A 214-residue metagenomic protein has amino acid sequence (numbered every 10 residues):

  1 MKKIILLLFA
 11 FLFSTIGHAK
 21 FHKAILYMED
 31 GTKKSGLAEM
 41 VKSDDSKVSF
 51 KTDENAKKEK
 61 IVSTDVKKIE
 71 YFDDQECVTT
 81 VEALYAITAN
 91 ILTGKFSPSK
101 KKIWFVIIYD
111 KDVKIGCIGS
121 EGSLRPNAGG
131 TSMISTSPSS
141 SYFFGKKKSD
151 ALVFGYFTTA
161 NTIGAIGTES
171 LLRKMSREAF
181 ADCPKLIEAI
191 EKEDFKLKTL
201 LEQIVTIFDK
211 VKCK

Functional and structural regions predicted by a protein language model:
M1-H22: Bacterial Sec-dependent N-terminal signal peptides
F11-F13, I25, D30, T88 (+2 more regions): N-terminal hydrophobic or amphipathic segments with adjacent small-residue motifs that include Sec signal peptides
L12-S14, G36, I204: N-terminal, helix-rich and Lys/Arg-enriched segments in bacterial and organellar proteins
F21-L37: Short N-terminal segments immediately surrounding and downstream of signal-peptide cleavage
L37-P184: Aromatic-patch recognition
F180-K214: C-terminal partner/receptor-binding element of secreted or periplasmic proteins
